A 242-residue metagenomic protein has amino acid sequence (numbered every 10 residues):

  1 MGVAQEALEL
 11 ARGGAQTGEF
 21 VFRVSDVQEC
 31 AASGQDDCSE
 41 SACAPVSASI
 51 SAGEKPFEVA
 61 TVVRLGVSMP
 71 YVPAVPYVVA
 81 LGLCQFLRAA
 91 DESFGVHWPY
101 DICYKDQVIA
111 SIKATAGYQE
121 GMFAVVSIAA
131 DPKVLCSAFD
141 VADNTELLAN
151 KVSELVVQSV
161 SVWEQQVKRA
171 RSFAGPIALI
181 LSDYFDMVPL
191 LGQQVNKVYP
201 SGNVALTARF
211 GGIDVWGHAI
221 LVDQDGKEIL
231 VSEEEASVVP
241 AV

Functional and structural regions predicted by a protein language model:
M1-C43: Conserved catalytic/binding loops enriched for acidic/polar residues
G2-Q16, L65-F94, Y104-V242: Long, positively charged amphipathic alpha-helical accessory segments at protein N-termini or as interdomain linkers
F20-A32, V46-S49, F139-V141, S237-V239: Generic preference for hydrophobic/aromatic residues in regular secondary structure cores
R23, A60-V62, F123-V125: Ordered hydrophobic segments in well-structured contexts
D26, T61, D223: Pocket-edge structural micro-motifs
S39-M69, V75-V79: DPxDG-like acidic metal-binding loop motif
H97-Y100: Short Gly/Ser/Thr- and Asp/Glu-enriched loop/turn motifs at secondary-structure junctions
